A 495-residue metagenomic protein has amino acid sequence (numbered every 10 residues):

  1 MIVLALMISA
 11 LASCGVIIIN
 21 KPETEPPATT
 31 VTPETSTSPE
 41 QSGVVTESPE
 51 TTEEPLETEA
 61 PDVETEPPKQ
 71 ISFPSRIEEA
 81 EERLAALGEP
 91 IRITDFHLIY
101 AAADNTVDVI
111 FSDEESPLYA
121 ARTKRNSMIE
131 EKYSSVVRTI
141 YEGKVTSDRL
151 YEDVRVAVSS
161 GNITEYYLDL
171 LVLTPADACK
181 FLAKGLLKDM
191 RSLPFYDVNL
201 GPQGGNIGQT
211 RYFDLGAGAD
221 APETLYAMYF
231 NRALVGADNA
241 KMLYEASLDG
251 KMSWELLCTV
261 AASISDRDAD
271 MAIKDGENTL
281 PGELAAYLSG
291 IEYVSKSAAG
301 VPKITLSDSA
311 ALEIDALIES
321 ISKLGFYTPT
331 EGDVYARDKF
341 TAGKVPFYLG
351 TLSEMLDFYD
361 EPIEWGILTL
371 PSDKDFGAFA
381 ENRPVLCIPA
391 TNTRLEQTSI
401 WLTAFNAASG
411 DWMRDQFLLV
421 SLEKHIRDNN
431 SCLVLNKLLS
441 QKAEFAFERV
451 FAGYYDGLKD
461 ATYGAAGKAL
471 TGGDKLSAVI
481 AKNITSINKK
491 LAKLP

Functional and structural regions predicted by a protein language model:
M1-S72, I129, D169, F347 (+4 more regions): Gram-positive cell-envelope targeting signals
K69-F96, A101, G143-D148, L173-A227 (+1 more regions): Hinge/lid segment of periplasmic solute-binding proteins
V109-S134: Short, polar/charged alpha-helical segment
E165-L171, P175, I207-M228, G250-K303: Extracytoplasmic/periplasmic solute-binding protein
F195-V198, S247-D249, I291-L312, D373-G377: Short, solvent-exposed loop/beta-turn-alpha elements that line the ligand-binding surface or hinge of extracytoplasmic
L257-A261, V294-G332: Glycine-centered hinge/linker elements that transmit conformational signals in sensory and ligand-binding systems
Y359-E423: Extracytoplasmic/periplasmic substrate-recognition and gating elements
A390, L395-S399, S409-P495: Conserved C-terminal helix/tail region of periplasmic/extracytoplasmic solute-binding proteins
